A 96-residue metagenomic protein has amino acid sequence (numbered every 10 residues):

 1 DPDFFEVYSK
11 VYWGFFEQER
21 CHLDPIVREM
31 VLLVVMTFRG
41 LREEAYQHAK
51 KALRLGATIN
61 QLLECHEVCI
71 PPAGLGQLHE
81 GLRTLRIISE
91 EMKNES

Functional and structural regions predicted by a protein language model:
D1-V27, L78-S96: Acidic, glycine/proline-rich low-complexity segments that act as flexible tails and inter-domain linkers
P25-M30, I59-E64: Alpha-helical scaffolds flanking conserved acidic
R28-R42: Amphipathic, charged-and-aliphatic alpha-helical interface segments that function as noncatalytic docking
L33, C65-I70: Hydrophobic alpha-helical segments of small multi-pass membrane proteins
R39-L63: Mid-chain, well-packed structural core segment of small domains
A73-G76: Substrate/cofactor-recognition hotspot
